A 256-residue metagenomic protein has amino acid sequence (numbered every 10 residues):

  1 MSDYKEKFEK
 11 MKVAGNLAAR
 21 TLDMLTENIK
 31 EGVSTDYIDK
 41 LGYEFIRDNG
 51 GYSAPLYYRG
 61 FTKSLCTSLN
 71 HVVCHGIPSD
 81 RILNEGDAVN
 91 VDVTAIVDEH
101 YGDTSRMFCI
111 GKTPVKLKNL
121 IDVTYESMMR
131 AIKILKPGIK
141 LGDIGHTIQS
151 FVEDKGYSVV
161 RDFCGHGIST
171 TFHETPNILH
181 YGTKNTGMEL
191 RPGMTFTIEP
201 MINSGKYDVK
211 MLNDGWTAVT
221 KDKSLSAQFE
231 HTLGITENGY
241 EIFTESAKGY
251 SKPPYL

Functional and structural regions predicted by a protein language model:
M1-L256: Active-site neighborhoods and metal-handling regions in enzymes and metal-associated proteins
